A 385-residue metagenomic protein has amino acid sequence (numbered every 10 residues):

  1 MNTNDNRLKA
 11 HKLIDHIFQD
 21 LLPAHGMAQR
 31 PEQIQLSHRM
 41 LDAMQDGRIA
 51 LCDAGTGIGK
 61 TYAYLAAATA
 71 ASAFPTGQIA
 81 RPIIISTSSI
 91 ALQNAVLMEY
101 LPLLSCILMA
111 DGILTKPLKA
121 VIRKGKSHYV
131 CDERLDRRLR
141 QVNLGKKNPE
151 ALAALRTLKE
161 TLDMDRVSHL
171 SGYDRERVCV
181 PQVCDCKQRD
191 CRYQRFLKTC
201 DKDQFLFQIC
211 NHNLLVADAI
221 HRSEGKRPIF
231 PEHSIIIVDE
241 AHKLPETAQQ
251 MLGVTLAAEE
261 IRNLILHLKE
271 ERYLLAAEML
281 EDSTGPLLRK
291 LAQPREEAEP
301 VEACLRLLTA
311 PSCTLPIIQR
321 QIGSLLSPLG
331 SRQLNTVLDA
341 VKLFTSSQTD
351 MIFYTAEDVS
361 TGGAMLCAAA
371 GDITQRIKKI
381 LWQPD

Functional and structural regions predicted by a protein language model:
N2-P23, A28-P31, P75-Q208, H212-N213 (+7 more regions): A substrate-engagement module of RecA-like helicase motors
M27-M44: N-terminal pre-P-loop "Q-motif" helix
L41-D42, T61-Q78, E99-L103: Walker A/P-loop NTP-binding motif
Q45-D46, I79-A80, K202-F205, F230-E232 (+1 more regions): Short loop/turn elements that form and flank the Walker-type P-loop nucleotide-binding site in RecA-like NTPase cores
D46-A67: Walker A/P-loop
A50-C52, I85, Q208, I236: Hydrophobic positions in the central parallel beta-sheet of the AAA+
Y64, A70, A91-N94, M98-P102 (+2 more regions): Signature of the SF2 helicase/ATPase Hel1-core->accessory helical subdomain module
V337-D385: Segments forming glycine/polar-rich beta-alpha architectures that bind adenosine-containing cofactors
